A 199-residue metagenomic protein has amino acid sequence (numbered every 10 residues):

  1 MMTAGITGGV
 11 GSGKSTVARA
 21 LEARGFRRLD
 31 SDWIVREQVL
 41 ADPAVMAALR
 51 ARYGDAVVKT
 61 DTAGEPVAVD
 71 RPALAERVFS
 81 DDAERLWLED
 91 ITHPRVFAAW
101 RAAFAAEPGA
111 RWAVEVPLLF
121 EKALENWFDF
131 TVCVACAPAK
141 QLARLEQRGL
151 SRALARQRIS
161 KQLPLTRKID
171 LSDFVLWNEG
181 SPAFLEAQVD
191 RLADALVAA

Functional and structural regions predicted by a protein language model:
M1-E65, V197-A199: Glycine-rich phosphate-binding loop of ATP-dependent small-molecule kinases
G13, D32, L88, A113 (+3 more regions): Residue-level signal for inorganic ion chemistry
A20, R24, M46-R50, F97 (+3 more regions): An amphipathic alpha-helix signature
R27, W33, F130, D173-F174: Well-ordered beta-strand positions
W33-R36, C136-A139, S160-K161, P182: Short, acidic/turn-prone active-site loops that include or flank metal/cofactor- and phosphate-binding residues
R36-A110: ATP-dependent small-molecule kinase phosphotransfer cores that center on conserved nucleotide phosphate-binding segments
F97-A106, R111-Q147: ATP-dependent NMP and nucleoside kinases share a basic, alpha-helical "lid"
A99, P108, N126-W127, Q147-A199: Small-molecule kinase domains that catalyze NTP-dependent phosphoryl transfer to phosphate-bearing small molecules
